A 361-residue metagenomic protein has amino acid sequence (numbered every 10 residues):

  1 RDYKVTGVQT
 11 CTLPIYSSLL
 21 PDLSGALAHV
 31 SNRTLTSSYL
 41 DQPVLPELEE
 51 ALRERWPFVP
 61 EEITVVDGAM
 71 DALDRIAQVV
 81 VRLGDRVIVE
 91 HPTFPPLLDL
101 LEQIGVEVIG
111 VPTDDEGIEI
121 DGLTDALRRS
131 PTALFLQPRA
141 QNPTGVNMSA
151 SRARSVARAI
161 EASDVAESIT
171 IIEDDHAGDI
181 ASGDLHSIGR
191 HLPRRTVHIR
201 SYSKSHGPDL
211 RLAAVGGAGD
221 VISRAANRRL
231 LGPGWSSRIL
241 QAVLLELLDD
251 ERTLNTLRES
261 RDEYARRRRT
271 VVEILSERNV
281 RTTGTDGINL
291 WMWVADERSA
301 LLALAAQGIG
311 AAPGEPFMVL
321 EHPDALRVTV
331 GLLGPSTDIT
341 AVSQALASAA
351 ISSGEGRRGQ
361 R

Functional and structural regions predicted by a protein language model:
R1-C11: Single conserved hydrophobic/aromatic residue that forms the stacking wall/gate of nucleotide- or nucleobase-binding
P14-V30, Y39-A51, S236: A structural motif shared across PLP-dependent enzymes of the aminotransferase-like
R33-S168, D179-R195, E355-G359: Conserved core of the PLP fold type I
V89, E173-D174: Hydrophobic residues in beta-strands of the RecA-like P-loop NTPase core, especially within AAA+ ATPase
V197-R261: Conserved core segment of the aminotransferase class I/II
G216, W291-W293, T329-G331: Short hydrophobic/aromatic beta-strand micro-patches that form the beta-sheet surface supporting nucleotide- or nucleic
R261-V272, V280-V294: Conserved glycine-rich beta-strand-loop-beta hairpin in the small C-terminal domain of fold type I
A306, V319-R361: PLP-dependent enzyme catalytic core of the Aspartate aminotransferase-like
